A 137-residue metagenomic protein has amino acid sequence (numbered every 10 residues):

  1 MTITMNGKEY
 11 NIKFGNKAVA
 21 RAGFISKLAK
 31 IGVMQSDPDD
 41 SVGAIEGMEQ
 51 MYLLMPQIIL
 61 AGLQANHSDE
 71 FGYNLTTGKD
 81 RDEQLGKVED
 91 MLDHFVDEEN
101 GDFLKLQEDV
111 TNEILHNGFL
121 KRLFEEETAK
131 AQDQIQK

Functional and structural regions predicted by a protein language model:
M1-E9, I31-I45, E70-K137: Charged interaction scaffolds used for protein-protein
M1-F24: Extended alpha-helical interaction segments
K13-G15, M51, D102: Poly-acidic low-complexity segments
N16-D39: Short, surface-exposed, low-complexity cationic segments
A18, Q50-M51, N117: Short, structured coil/loop segments at alpha-helix boundaries
A44-M48, Y52: Compact, well-ordered interaction domains used in eukaryotic information-processing assemblies
L53-A65, E108-N112: Short, hydrophobic/amphipathic alpha-helical patches that form generic packing surfaces within helical domains
